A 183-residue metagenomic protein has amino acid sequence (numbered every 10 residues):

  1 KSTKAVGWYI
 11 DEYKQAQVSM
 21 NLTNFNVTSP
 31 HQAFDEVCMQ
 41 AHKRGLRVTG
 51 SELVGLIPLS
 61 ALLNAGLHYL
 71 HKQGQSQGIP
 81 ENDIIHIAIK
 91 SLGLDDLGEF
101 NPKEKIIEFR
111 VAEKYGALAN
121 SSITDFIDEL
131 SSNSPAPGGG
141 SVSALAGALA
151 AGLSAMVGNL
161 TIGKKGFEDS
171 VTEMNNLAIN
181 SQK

Functional and structural regions predicted by a protein language model:
K1-D125, S132: Long, contiguous binding/interaction regions
H31, A117-N120, T124, G139 (+3 more regions): Conserved structured core elements
S131-V157: Conserved phosphate/anionic-ligand binding catalytic regions in large, soluble enzymes, centered on
M156-E168: Transmembrane signal-anchor/signal-peptide helices with a preference for the extracytoplasmic
K165-K183: A structural-propensity feature for long, helix-poor, extended segments
